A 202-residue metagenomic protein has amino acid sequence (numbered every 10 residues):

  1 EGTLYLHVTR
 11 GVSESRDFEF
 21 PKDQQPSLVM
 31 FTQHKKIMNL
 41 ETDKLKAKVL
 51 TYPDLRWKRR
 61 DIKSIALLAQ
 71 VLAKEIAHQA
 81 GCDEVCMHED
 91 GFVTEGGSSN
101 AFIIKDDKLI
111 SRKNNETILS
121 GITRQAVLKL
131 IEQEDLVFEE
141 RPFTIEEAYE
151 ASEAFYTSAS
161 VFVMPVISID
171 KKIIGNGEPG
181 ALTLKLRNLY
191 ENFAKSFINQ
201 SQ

Functional and structural regions predicted by a protein language model:
E1-G2, L136: Short secondary-structure junctions
G2-R16: Short, glycine/charge-rich beta-strand/loop segments that flank catalytic centers and engage negatively charged groups
E14-Q202: Helix-start/capping segments and mature chain N-termini
